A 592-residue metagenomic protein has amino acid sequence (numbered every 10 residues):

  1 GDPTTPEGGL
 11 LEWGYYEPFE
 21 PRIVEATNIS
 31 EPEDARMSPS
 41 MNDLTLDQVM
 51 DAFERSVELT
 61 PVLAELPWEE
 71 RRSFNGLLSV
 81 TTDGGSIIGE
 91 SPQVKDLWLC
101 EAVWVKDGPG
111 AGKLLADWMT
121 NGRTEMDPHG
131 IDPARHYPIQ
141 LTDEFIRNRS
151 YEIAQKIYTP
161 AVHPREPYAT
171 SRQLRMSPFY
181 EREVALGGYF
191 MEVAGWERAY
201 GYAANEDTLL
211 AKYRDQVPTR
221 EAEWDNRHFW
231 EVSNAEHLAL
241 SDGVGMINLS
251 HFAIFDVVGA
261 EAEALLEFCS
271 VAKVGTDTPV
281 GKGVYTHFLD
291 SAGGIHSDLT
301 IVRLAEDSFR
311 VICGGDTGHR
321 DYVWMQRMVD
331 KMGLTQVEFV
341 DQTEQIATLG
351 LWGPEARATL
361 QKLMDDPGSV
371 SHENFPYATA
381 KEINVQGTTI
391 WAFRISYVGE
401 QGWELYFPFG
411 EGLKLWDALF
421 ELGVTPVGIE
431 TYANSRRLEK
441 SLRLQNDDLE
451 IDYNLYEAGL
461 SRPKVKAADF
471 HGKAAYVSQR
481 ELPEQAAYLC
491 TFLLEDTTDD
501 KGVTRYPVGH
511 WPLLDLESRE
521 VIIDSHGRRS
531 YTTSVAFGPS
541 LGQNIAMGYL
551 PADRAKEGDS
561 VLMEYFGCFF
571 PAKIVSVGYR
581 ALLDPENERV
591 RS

Functional and structural regions predicted by a protein language model:
G1, E69, N75-S79, I395-S396 (+1 more regions): Short Gly/Pro-enriched turn/cap motifs at secondary-structure boundaries
G1-I29, A35-D43, E54, L59-L66 (+4 more regions): Flavin-dependent oxidoreductases
G1-T4, I88, I301, A392: A structural signal for short hydrophobic beta-strand segments in well-ordered beta-sheet cores
G9-L11, K95-W98, F309: Hydrophobic residues embedded in beta-strands of well-ordered beta-sheets
E17-R22, V94, L444, R580: Active-site/binding-pocket entry motifs
S40-F74, I451-N454, L460-S478: Contiguous C-terminal substrate-recognition/catalytic subdomains in enzyme active sites
D43, D51-H163, P167-S171: C-terminal catalytic lobe of FAD-dependent flavoproteins
Y137-S592: Glycine/proline-enriched, intrinsically flexible loops and inter-domain linkers
